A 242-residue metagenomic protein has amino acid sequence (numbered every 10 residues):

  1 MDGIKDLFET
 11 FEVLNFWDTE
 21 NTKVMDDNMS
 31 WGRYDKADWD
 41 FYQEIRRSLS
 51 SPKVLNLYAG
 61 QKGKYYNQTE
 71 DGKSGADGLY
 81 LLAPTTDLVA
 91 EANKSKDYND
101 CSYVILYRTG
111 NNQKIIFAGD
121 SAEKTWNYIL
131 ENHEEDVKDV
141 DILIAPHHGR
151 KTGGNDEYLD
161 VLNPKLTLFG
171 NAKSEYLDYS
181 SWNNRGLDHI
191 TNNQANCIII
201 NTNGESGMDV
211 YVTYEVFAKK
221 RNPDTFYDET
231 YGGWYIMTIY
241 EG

Functional and structural regions predicted by a protein language model:
M1-E44, S50-E70, L81-P84, V89-N99: Catalytic cores of extracellular degradative/oxidative enzymes
D2-W31, T125-G204: Cap/insert and terminal regions of metallo-dependent hydrolase folds
G32-Q43, E157, N163, D188-C197 (+2 more regions): Short secondary-structure transition/capping segments
R33, R46-R47, R108, R150 (+2 more regions): Arginine residue identity/basic-tract feature
I45-S50, G75, D136, N183: Short, structurally constrained coil/turn elements that cap an alpha-helix or connect an alpha-helix to the following
K53-D139, I198-G242: Core dinuclear metal-dependent hydrolase active-site scaffold
